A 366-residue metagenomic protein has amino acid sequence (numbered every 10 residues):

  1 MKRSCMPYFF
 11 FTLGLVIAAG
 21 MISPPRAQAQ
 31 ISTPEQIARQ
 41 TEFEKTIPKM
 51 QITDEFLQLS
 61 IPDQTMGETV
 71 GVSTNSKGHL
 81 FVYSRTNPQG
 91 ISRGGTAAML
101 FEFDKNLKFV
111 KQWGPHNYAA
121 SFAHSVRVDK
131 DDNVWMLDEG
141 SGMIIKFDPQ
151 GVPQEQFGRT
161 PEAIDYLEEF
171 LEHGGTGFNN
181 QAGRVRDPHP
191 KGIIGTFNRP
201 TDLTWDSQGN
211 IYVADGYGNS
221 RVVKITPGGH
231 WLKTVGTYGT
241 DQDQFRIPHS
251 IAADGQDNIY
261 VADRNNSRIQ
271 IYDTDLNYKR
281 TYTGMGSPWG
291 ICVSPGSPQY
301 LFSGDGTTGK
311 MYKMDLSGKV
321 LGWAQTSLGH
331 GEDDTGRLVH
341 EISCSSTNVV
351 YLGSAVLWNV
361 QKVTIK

Functional and structural regions predicted by a protein language model:
M1-F11: Bacterial N-terminal signal peptides that target proteins for export
K2, A18, I61-P62: Short intrinsically disordered, low-complexity coil segments enriched in acidic
F9-G20: Bacterial N-terminal signal peptides
M21-I31: Signal peptide processing junction and immediate N-terminal pro/mature segment of secreted/exported proteins
A29-K366: Eukaryotic scaffold repeat domains enriched in small/polar residues
